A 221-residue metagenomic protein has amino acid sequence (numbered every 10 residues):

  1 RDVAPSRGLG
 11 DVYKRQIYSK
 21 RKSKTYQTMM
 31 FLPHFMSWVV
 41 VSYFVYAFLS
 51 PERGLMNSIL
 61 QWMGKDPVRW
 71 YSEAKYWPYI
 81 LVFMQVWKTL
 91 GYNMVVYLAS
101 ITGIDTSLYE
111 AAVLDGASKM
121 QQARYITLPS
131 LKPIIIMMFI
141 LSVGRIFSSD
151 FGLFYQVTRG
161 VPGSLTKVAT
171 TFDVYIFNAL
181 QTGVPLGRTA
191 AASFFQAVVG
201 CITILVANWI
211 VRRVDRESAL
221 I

Functional and structural regions predicted by a protein language model:
R1-D2: Short, exposed "boundary/linker" segments that immediately precede the start of a downstream structural module
R7-I221: A structural signal for multi-pass alpha-helical bundles of membrane permease subunits that mediate small-molecule
